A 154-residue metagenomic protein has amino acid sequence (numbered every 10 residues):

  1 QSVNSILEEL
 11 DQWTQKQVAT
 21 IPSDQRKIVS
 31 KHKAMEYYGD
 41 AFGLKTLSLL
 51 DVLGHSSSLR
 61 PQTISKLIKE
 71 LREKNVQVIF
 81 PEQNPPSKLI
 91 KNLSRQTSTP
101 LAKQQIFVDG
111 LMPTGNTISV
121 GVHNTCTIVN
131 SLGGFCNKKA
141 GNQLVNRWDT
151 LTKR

Functional and structural regions predicted by a protein language model:
Q1-R154: Extracytoplasmic metal-acquisition and chelation regions
